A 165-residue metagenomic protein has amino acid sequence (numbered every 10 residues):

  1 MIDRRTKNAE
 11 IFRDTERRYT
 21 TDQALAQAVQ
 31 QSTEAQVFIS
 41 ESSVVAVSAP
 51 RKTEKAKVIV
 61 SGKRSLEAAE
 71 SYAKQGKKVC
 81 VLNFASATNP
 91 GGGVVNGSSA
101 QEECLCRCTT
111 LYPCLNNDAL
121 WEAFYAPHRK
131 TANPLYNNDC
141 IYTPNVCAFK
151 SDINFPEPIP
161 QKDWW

Functional and structural regions predicted by a protein language model:
M1-W165: Macrodomain-like recognition of ADP-ribose-binding/processing modules
